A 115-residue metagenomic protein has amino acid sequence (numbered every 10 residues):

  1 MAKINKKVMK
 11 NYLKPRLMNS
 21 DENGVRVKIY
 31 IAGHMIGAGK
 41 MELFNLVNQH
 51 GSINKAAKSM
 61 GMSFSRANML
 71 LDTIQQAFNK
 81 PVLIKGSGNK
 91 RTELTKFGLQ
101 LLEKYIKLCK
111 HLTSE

Functional and structural regions predicted by a protein language model:
M18-A32: Short, Lys/Arg-enriched N-terminal segment that forms or immediately precedes the first helix of a structured domain
G33-A38, L94-E115: Alpha-helical "hinge/linker" immediately C-terminal to small N-terminal DNA-binding modules
L43-F44: Short alpha-helical "packing" element that flanks the helix-turn-helix/winged-helix DNA-binding module
V47-K55: Short helix-boundary/capping micro-motifs
K58: Alpha-helical residues within the helix-turn-helix
G61-S63: Central "turn" residue of the DNA-binding helix-turn-helix
L70: Residues within the DNA-recognition helix of helix-turn-helix
Q76-E93: A short LG(V/I)-centered, amphipathic sequence patch enriched for acidic residue(s) preceding the LG motif
